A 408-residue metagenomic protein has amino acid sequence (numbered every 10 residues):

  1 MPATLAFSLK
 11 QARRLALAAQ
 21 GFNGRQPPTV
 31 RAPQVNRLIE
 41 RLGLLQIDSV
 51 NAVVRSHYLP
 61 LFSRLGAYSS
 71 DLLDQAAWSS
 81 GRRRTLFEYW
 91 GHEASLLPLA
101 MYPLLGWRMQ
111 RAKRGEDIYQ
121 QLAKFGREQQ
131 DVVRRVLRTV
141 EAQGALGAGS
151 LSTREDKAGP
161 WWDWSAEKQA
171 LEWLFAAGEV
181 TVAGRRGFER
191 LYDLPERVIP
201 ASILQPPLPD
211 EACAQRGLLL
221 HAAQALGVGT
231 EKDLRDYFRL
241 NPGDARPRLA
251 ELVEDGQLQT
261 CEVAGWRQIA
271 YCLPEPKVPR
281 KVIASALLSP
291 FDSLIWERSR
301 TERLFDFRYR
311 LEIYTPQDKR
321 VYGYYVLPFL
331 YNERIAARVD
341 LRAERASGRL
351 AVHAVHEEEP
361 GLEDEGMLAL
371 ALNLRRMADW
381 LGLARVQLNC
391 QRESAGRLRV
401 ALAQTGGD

Functional and structural regions predicted by a protein language model:
M1-D408: Long, charged, low-complexity, helical-prone intrinsically disordered regions
